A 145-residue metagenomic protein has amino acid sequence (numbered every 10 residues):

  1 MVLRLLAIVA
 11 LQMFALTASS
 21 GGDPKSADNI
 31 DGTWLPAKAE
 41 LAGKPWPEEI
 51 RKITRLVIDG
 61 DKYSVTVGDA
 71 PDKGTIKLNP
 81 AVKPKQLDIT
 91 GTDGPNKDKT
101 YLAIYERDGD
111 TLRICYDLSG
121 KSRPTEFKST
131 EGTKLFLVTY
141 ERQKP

Functional and structural regions predicted by a protein language model:
M1-V2: N-terminal secretory signal peptides that target proteins for export/translocation
L5-A15: Bacterial N-terminal signal peptides
S20-L35: N-terminal helix-cap/turn-to-beta initiation motif at the start of protein domains
G22, L41-A42, T139-Q143: Chalcogenol-based redox active-site neighborhoods
I30, P45, P124, E141-R142: Preferential activation on post-signal-peptide N-terminal prodomains/segments of secreted or lumenal proteins
L35-R51, D59-E126: Contiguous, well-ordered beta-strand patches that form the walls/edges of small beta-barrel/beta-sandwich domains
E131-P145: C-terminal partner/receptor-binding element of secreted or periplasmic proteins
